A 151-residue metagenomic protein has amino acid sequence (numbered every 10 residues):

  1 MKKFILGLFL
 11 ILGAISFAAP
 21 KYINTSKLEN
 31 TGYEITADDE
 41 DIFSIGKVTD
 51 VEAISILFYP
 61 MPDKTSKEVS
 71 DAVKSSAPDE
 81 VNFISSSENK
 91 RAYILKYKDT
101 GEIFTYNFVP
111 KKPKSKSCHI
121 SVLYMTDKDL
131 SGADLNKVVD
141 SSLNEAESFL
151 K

Functional and structural regions predicted by a protein language model:
F4-A14: Sec-dependent N-terminal signal peptides
A14-P20: Sec/Tat signal peptide C-region and signal peptidase I cleavage site
P20-I35, S66-A77: Amphipathic alpha-helical segments
S26-E29, I35-V48, F58-P60: Start-of-domain marker
K27-Y33, V122-K151: Surface-exposed amphipathic alpha-helical segments
D38-I42, A53-I54, T100-F108, H119: Short, surface-exposed coil-to-beta transition loops
I45-D71, C118-M125: A short acidic-to-branched-hydrophobic micro-motif
A77-S115: Signature of long, low-cysteine stretches enriched in small and polar/charged residues
